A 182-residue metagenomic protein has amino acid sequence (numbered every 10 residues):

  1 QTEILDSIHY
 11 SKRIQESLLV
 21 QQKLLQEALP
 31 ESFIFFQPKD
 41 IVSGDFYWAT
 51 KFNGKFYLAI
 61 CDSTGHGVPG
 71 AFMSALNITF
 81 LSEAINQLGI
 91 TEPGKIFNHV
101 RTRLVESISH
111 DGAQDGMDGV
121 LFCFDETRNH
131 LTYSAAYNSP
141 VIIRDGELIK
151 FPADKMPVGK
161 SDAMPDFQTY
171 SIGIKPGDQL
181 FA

Functional and structural regions predicted by a protein language model:
Q1-Q179: … and, occasionally, acidic/histidine-rich disordered N-termini of signaling adaptors
